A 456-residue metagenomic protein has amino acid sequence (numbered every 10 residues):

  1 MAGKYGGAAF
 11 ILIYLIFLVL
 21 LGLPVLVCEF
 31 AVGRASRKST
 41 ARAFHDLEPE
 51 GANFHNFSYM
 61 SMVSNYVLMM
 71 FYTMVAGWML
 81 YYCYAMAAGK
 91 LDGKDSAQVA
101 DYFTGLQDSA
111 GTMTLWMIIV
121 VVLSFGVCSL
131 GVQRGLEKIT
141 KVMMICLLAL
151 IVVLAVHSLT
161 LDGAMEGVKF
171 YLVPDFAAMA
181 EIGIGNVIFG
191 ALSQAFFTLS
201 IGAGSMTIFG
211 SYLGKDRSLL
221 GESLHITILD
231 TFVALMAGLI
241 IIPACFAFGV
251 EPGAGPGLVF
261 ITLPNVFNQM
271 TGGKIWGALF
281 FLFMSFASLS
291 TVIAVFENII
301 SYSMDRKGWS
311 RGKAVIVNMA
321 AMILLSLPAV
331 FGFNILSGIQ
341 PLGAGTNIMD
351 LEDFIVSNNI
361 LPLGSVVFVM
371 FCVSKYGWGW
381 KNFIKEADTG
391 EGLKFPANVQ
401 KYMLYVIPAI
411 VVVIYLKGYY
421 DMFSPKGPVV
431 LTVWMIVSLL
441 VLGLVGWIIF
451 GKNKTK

Functional and structural regions predicted by a protein language model:
M1, E137, K141-L289, I293 (+3 more regions): Membrane-embedded translocation segments of transport machinery
A2-Y5, T40-M60, T73-Q133, D162-F189 (+4 more regions): Inter-helical loop and helix-membrane interface segments of multi-pass membrane transporters/permeases
K4-Y5, N53-M69, T104-D108, I119-M143 (+4 more regions): Membrane-water interface regions at transmembrane-helix termini and the short interhelical loops of multi-pass membrane
A8-I13, A52-Y66, T114-V120, A180-L192 (+5 more regions): Select transmembrane alpha-helical segments in multipass membrane proteins
I13-A52, A244, F248-E251, L444-T455: Juxtamembrane transmembrane-helix boundary signature
R42, A76-D108, S211-D216, G221-V233 (+4 more regions): Helix-loop-helix connectors at the membrane interface of multi-pass transporters/channels
F57-S64, G308-M319, F354-Y415, G427-L431: C-terminal membrane-solvent junction of multi-pass transporters and transport-like membrane proteins
T114-L115, L229-L235, F286-L289, S303-I339 (+1 more regions): Loop-to-transmembrane helix boundary motifs in multi-pass membrane proteins
